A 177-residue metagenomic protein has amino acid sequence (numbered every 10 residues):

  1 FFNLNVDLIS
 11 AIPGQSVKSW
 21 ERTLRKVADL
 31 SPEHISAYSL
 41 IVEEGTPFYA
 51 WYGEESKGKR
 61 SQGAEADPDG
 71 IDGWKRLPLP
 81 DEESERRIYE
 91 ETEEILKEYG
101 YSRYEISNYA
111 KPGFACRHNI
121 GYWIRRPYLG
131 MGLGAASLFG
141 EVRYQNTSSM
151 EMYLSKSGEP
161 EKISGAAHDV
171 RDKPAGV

Functional and structural regions predicted by a protein language model:
F1-V177: C-terminal scaffold of the Radical SAM
